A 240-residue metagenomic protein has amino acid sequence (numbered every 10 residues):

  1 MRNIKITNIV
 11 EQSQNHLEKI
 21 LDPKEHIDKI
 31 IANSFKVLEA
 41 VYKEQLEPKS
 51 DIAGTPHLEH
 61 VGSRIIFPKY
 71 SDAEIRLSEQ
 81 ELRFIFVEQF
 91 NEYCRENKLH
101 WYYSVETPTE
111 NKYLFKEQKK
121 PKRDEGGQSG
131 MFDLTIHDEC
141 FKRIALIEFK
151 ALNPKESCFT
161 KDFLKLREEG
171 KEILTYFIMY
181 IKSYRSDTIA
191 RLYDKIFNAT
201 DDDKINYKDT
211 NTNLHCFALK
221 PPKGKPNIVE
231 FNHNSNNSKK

Functional and structural regions predicted by a protein language model:
M1-K98: Interdomain/boundary linker segments immediately adjacent to catalytic/signaling cores
I31, R83-I85, F159-L164, R191-D203: Well-ordered, non-membrane alpha-helical segments in soluble/globular domains
E74-I75, L99-C140: Active-site metal-binding core of divalent-cation-utilizing nuclease and nuclease-like domains
L134-N153: Conserved catalytic cores of phosphodiester-cleaving nucleases, focusing on short active-site segments
I144-A145, N153-L164, D187-A190: Active-site-adjacent loop/helix micro-motif of nuclease/hydrolase catalytic cores
A145-L146, E172-I181: Hydrophobic beta-strand segments of well-ordered beta-sheets in folded domains
Y180-K240: Domain-level recognition of nuclease-like catalytic cores that cleave nucleotide substrates
